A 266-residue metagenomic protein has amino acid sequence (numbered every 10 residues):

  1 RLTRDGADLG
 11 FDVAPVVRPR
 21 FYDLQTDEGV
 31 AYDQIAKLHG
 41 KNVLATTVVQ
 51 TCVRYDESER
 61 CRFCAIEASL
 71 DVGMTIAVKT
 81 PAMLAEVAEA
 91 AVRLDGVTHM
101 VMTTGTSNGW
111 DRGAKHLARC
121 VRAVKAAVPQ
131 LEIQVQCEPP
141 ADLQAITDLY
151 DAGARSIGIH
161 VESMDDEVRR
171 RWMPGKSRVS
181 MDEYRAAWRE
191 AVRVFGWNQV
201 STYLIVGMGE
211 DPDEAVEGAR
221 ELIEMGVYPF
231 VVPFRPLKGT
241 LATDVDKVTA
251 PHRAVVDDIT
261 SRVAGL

Functional and structural regions predicted by a protein language model:
R1-R60, E67-I76: N-terminal [4Fe-4S]-dependent radical SAM core
I35, V124-K125, A191: Broad structural signal for hydrophobic residues in well-ordered alpha-helices, predominantly aliphatic
V43, A65-L84, A91-A145, L149-Y150 (+3 more regions): Core AdoMet radical
V48-C52, T106-N108, C137-A141, S163-D165 (+2 more regions): Active-site-proximal loop/turn and secondary-structure-junction residues that shape catalytic pockets, frequently
D111, D211-V216, T243-A250: Short glycine/threonine-rich loop-to-helix capping motif typified by GTGT followed within a few residues by an Asp-Pro
R155-V161, D182-L241, D257-L266: Conserved C-terminal portion of the radical SAM core fold that forms the substrate/S-adenosylmethionine-binding
K247-T260: Acidic, Ser/Thr-rich peripheral helices and adjacent loops at domain boundaries
